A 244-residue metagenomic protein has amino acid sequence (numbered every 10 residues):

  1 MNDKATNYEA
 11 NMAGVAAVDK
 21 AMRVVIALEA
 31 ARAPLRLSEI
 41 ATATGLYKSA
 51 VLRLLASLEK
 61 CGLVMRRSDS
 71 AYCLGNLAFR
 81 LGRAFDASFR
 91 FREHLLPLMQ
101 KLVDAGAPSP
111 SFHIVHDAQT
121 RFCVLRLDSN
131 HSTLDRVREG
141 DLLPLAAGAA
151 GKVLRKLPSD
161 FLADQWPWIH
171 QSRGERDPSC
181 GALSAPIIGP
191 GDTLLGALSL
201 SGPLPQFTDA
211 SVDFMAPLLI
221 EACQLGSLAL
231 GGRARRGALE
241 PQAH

Functional and structural regions predicted by a protein language model:
N2-D86, L225-G232: N-terminal helix-turn-helix
G14-V18, G75, S88, R92 (+3 more regions): Short, structured helix-loop boundary elements
A27, H94-A105, E221, L225-A229: Amphipathic alpha-helical regulatory segments at dimerization interfaces that relay allosteric signals between sensory
D69, D117-Q119, D192: Short strand-connecting beta-turns/loops that link adjacent beta-strands
C73-D160: Amphipathic alpha-helical effector-binding/dimerization core of metabolite-sensing transcriptional regulators
F161-R173, P178, L194-H244: Juxtadomain coupling helices with adjacent low-complexity linkers
L183-G191: A short, hydrophobic, proline-anchored segment that marks a local hinge/packing element in signaling and regulatory
